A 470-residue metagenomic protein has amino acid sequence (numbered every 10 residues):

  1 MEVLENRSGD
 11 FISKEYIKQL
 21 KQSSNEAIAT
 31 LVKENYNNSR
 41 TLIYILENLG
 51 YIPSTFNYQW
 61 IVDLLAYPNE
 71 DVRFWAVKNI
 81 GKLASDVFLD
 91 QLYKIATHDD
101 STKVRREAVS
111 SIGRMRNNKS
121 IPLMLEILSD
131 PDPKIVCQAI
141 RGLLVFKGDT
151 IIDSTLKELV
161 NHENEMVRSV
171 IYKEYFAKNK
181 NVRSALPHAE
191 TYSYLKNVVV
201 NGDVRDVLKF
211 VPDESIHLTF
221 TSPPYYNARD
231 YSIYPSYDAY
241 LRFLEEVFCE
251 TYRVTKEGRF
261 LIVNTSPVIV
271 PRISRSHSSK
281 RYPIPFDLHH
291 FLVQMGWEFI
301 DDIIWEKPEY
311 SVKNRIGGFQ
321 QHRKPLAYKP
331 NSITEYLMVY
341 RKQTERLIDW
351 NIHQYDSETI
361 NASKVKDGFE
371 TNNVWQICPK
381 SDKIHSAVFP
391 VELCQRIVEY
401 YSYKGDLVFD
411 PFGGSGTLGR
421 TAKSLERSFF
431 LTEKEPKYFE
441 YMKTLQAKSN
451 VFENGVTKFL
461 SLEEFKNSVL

Functional and structural regions predicted by a protein language model:
V3-Q22, T30-K33, R40-T55, W60-A66 (+6 more regions): Structural detector for internal amphipathic alpha-helices that build alpha-solenoid repeat scaffolds
N69, D100-S101, E107, D132-K134 (+2 more regions): Core catalytic lobe of class I
Y93, K157, Y172, V293 (+2 more regions): Class I S-adenosyl-L-methionine
R141, E165-L195, V199: Basic, amphipathic N-terminal segments that precede the first structured/catalytic domain
L144-G148, E165-Y172, F176, I284-L288 (+1 more regions): Class I S-adenosyl-L-methionine-dependent methyltransferase module
S154-N164: TPR/TPR-like (Sel1-like) alpha-helical repeat modules
R183-V207, K448-L470: S-adenosyl-L-methionine
